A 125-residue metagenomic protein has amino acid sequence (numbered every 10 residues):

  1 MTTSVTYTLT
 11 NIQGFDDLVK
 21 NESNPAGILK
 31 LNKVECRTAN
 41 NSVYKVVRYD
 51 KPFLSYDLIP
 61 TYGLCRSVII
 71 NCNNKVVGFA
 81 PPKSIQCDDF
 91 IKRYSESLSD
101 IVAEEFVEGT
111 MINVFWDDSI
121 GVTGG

Functional and structural regions predicted by a protein language model:
M1-E108: Active-site-proximal "nucleotidyltransferase
V107-I112, W116, I120-G125: Duplex nucleic acid-engaging cores and interfaces of nucleic-acid transaction enzymes
